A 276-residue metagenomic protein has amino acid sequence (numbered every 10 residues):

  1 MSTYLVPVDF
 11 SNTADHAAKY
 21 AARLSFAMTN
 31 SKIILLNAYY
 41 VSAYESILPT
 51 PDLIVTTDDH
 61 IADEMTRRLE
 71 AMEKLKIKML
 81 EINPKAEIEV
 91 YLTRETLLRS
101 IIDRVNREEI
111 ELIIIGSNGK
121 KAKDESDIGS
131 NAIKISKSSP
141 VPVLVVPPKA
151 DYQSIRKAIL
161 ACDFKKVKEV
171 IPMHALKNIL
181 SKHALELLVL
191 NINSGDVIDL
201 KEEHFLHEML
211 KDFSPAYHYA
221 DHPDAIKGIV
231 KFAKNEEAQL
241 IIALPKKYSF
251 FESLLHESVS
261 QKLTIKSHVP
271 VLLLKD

Functional and structural regions predicted by a protein language model:
M1-H16, E111-S117, K123-I128, A132-P172 (+1 more regions): Intrinsically disordered or low-complexity boundary/linker segments at protein termini and domain junctions
M1-T56, K157-Y219, A238-L240, K266: Small/aliphatic-rich secondary-structure junction motif
Y40, K74-I113, L210-Q261, V269 (+1 more regions): Structural beta-alpha unit
V55-E70: A short acidic, glycine-rich active-site loop that binds or catalyzes chemistry on phosphate/adenosine moieties
A122-D127, F251-L255: Glycine/threonine-rich flexible loop motifs
I128-N131, H174, H204, L255-S260: Charged helix-capping and loop-helix junction motifs
